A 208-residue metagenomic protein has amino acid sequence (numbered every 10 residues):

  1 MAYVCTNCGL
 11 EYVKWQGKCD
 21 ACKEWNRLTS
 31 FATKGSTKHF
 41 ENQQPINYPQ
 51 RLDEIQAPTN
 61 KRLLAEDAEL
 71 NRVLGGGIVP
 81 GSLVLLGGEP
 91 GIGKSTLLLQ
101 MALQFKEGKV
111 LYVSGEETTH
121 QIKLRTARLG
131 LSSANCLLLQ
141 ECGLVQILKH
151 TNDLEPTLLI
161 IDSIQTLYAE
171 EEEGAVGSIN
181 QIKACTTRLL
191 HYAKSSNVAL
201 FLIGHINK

Functional and structural regions predicted by a protein language model:
A2, K23, A32, H150 (+1 more regions): Post-transcriptional modification and biogenesis factors for structured RNAs of the translation apparatus
A2-L10: Short, intrinsically disordered, charge-biased short linear motifs at domain edges
E11-G87, T96, Q104, G108-Y112: Detector for small/aliphatic-rich hydrophobic stretches
L70-V73, L86, I122, D162 (+3 more regions): Conserved RecA-like P-loop NTPase ATPase core
G81, E89-I92, Q100-R188: Conserved inter-motif catalytic segment of the P-loop NTP-binding fold
T166, H191, K208: Residues immediately C-terminal
N180-F201, H205: Substrate-engagement module of ASCE P-loop NTPases
